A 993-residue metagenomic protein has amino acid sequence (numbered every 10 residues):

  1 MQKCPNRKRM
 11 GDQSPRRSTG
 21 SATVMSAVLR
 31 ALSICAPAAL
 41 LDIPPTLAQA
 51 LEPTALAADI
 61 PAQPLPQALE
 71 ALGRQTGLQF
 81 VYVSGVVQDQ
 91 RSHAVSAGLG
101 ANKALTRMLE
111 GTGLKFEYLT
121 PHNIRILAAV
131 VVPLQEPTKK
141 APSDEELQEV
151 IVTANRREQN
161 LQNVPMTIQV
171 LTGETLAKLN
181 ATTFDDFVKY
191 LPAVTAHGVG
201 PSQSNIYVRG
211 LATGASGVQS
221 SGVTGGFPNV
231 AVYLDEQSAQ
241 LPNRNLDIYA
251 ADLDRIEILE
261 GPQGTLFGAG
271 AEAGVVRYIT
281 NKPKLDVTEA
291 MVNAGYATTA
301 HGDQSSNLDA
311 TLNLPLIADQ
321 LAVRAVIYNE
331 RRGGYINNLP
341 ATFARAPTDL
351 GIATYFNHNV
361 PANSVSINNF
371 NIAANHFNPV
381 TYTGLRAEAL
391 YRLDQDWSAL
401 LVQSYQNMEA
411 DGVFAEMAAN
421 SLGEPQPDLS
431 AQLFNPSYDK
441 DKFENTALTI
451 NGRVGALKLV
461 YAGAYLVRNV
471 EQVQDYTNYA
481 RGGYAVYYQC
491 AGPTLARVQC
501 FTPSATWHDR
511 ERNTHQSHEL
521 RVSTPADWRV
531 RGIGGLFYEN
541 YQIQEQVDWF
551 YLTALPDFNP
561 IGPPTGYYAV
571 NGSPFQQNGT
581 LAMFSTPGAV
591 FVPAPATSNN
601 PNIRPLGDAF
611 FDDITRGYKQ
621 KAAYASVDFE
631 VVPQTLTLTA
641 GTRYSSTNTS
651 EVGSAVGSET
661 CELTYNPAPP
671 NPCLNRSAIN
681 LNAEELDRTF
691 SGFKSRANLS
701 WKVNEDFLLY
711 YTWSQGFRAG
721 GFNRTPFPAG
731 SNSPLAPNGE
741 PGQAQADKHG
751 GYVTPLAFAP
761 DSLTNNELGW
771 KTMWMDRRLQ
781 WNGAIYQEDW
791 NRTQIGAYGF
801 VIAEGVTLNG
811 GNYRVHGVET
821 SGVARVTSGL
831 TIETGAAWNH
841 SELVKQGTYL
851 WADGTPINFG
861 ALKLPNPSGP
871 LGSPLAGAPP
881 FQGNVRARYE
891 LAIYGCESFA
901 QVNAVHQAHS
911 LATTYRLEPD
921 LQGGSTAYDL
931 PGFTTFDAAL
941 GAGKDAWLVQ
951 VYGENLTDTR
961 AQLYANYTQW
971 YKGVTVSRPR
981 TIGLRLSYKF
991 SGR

Functional and structural regions predicted by a protein language model:
I124-R125, F184-F187, S204-Y207, S220 (+2 more regions): N-terminal periplasmic accessory domains that precede and gate Gram-negative outer-membrane beta-barrel machines
E149-V150, D309, A447-T477, L708-S714 (+7 more regions): Membrane-embedded beta-barrel scaffold of Gram-negative outer-membrane proteins
S220-G225, N229-E260, A310, A353: Short acidic/polar hinge/loop motifs at secondary-structure boundaries that mediate gating or recognition
H301-A410, E444, R512-H518, S523-E539 (+3 more regions): Transmembrane beta-barrel wall of Gram-negative outer-membrane proteins
Y335-H376, D411-F434, D475-H508, D548-D613 (+6 more regions): Solvent-exposed loop segments that connect transmembrane elements
L390-D394, S523-P525, R531, G535-E539 (+2 more regions): Structural signature of Gram-negative outer-membrane beta-barrels, strongest in the C-terminal barrel of TonB-dependent
G532, L638, Q780, A784-W790 (+2 more regions): Gram-negative outer-membrane beta-barrel transporters
W549-F550, A554-P556, I832, A904-L917 (+1 more regions): C-terminal beta-signal and adjacent terminal beta-strands/loops of Gram-negative outer-membrane beta-barrel proteins
